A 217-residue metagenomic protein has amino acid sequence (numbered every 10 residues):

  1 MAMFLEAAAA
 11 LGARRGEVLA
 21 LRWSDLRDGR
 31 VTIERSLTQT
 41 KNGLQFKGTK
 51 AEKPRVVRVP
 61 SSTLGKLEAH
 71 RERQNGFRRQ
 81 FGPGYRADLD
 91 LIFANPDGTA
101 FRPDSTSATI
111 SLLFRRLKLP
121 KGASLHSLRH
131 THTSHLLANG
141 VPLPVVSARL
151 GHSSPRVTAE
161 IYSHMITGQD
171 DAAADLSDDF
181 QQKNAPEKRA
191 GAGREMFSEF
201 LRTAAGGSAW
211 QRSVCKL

Functional and structural regions predicted by a protein language model:
M1-A2, L11, V57, Q74-P83 (+3 more regions): Short, basic (Lys/Arg/His-rich) helix/loop patches that form interaction surfaces in the mid-to-C-terminal regions
M1-L21, K50-P54, S62-G65, P83-D88 (+2 more regions): Basic, Lys/Arg- and aromatic-enriched nucleic-acid-binding interface segment
E6-L37, P144, L217: Short, charged phosphate-coordinating catalytic segments
A9, R15, R22, I33-R35 (+6 more regions): Active-site proximal loops enriched in glycine and acidic residues that flank catalytic Cys/His/Asp and coordinate
R14, T40-K41, F101: Flexible loop/turn segments at secondary-structure boundaries
R30-S36, S124, S147-M165, A173-L176: Short functional hotspots where side chains directly engage DNA or cofactors
Q39-T63, A69, R73-G76, Q80 (+6 more regions): C-terminal secondary-structure termini that scaffold catalytic or DNA-interacting sites
